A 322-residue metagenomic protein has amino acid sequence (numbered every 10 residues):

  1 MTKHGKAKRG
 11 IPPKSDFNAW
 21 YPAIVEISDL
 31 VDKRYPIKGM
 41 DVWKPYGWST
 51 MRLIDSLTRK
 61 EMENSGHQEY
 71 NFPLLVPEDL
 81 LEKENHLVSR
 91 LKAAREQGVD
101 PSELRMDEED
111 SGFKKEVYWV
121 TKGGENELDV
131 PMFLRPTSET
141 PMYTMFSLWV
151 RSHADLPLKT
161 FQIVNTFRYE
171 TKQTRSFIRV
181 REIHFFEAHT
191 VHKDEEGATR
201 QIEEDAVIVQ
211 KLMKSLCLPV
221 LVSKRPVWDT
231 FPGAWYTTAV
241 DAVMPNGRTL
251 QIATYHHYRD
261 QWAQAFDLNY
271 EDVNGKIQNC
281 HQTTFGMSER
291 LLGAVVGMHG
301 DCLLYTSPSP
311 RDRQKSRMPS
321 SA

Functional and structural regions predicted by a protein language model:
T2-F177, R225-T284: Class II aminoacyl-tRNA synthetase-like tRNA-binding/catalytic domains
P36-M40, R181-H189: Glycine-rich, often proline-containing surface loops adjacent to acidic residues and nearby aromatics that form
I54-E63, D205-C217: Amphipathic alpha-helical segments
E69, M213-R225, L303: Flexible, glycine/charged-enriched surface loops at secondary-structure junctions
E195-I202: A conserved hydrophobic secondary-structure block that centers on an alpha-helix together with its immediately flanking
Q282-L304: C-terminal, non-catalytic macromolecule-binding modules
Y305-Q314: Conserved small/polar residues in nucleotide/adenosyl-binding loops
M318-A322: Hydrophobic alpha-helical segments, chiefly the membrane-spanning helices and signal/signal-anchor peptides
